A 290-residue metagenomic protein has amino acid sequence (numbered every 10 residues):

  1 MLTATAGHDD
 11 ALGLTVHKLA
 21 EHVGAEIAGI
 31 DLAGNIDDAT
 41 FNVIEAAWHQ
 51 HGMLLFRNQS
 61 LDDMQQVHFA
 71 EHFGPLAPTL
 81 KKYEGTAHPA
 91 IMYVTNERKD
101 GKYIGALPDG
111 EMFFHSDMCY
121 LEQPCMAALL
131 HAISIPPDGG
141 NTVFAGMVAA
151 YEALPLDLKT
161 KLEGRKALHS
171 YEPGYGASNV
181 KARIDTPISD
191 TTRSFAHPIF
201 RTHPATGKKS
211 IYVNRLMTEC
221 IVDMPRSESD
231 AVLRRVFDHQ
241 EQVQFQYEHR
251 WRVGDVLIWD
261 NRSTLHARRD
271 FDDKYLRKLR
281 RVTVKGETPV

Functional and structural regions predicted by a protein language model:
M1-V256, R262-V290: Non-heme Fe(II) oxygenase catalytic core, chiefly the N-lobe of the double-stranded beta-helix
